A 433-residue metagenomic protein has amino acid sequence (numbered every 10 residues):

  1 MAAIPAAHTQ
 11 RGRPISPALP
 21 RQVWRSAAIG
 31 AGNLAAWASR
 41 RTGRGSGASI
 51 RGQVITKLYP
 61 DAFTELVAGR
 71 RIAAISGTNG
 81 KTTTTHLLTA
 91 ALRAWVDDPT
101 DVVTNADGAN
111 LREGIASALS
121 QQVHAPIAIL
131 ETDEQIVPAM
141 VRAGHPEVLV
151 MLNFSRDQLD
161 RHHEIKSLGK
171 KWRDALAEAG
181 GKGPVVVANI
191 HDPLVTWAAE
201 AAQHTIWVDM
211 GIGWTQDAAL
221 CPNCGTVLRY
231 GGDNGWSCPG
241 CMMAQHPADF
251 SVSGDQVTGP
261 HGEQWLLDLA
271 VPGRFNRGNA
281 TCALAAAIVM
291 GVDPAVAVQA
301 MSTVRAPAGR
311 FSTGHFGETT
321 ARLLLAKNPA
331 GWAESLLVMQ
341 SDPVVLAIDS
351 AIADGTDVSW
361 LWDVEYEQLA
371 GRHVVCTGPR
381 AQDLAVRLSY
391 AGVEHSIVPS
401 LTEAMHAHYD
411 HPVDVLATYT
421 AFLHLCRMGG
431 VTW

Functional and structural regions predicted by a protein language model:
M1-S49, A68, P222-G225, C238-Q245 (+2 more regions): ATP-dependent carboxylate-amine ligase
Q10-W207: Phosphate-binding loop of NTP-binding sites
R70, M151, S155-T319, E394: Acidic, Mg2+-coordinating active-site environments of NTP-dependent enzymes
T85-A90, L284, A385, C426: A generic structural signal for short, well-ordered alpha-helical segments in conserved domains
L88, L92, I115-L119, A280-M290 (+1 more regions): Buried hydrophobic packing segments
D107-N110, N153-D157, M210-W214, I348-I352 (+1 more regions): Short, acidic/turn-prone active-site loops that include or flank metal/cofactor- and phosphate-binding residues
G114, A139-M140, D160-R161, T196-A199 (+6 more regions): Short glycine-/acidic-enriched loop or helix-start segments at secondary-structure transitions that form or flank
A128, V148-F154, H204-M210, V344-L346 (+2 more regions): Short hydrophobic/aromatic-enriched beta-strand-loop microsegments
